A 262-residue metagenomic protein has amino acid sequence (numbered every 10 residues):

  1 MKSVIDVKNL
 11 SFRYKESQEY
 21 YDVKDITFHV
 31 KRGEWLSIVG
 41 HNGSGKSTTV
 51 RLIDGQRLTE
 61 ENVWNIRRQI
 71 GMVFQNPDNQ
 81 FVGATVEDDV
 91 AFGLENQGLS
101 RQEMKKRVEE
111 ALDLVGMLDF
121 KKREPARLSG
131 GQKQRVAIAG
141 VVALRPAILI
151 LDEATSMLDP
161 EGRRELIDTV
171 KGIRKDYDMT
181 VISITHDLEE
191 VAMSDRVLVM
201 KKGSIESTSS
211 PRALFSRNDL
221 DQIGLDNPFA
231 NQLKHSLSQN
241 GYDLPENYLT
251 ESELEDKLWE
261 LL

Functional and structural regions predicted by a protein language model:
M1-I5, F12-D25, N62, R101: A short, flexible loop at the N-terminus of ABC-type nucleotide-binding domains that lies
V39-H41: The feature captures the beta-strand-to-loop junction immediately N-terminal to the Walker
Q102-F120: Conserved ABC ATPase "signature" region
E124-L128, Q132: Conserved ABC ATPase signature
R145: Conserved catalytic motifs of ABC-family nucleotide-binding domains
L149-D152: Catalytic Walker B motif of ABC-type/P-loop ATPase nucleotide-binding domains
